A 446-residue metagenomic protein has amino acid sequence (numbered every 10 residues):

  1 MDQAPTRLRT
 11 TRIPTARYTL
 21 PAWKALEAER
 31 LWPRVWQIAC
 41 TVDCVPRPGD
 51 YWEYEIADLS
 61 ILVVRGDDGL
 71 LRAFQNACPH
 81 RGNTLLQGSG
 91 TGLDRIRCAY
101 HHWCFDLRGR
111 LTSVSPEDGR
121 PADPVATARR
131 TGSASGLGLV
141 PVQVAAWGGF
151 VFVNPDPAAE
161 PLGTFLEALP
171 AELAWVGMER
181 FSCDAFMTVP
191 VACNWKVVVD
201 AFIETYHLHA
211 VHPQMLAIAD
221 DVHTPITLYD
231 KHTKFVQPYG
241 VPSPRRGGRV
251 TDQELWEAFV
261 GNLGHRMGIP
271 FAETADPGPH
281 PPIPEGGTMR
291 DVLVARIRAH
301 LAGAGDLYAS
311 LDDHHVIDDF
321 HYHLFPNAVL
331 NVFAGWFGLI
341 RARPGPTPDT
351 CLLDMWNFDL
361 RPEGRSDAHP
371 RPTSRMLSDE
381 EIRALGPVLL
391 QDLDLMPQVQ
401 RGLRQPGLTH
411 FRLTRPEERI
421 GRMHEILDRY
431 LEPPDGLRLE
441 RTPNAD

Functional and structural regions predicted by a protein language model:
M1-T15, E179, S366: Short, contiguous pre-domain boundary segments
A16-I56: Non-catalytic accessory segments flanking enzyme active sites
W32-W36, N83, H207: Generic structural signal for secondary-structure transition and capping sites
P33-C44, A122-A128, Y322-P326: Short Pro/Gly-enriched beta-strand edge/turn motifs at strand-loop
C40-V45, G132-S135, I317-H321, W356: Short linear motifs in intrinsically disordered
C44-P157, G163-A171, W175: Rieske [2Fe-2S] iron-sulfur-binding domain
L70, V142-A146, F150-D446: C-terminal catalytic domain of Rieske-type non-heme iron oxygenases
